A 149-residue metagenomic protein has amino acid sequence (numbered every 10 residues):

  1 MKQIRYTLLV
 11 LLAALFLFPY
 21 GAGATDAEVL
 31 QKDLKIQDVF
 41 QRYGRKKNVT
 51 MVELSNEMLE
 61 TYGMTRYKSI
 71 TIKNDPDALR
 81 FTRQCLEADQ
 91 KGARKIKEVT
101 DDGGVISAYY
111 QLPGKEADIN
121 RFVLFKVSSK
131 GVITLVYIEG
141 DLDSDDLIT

Functional and structural regions predicted by a protein language model:
M1-L8: Bacterial N-terminal signal peptides that target proteins for export
R5, V49-M51, K91: An acidic, glycine-rich, mixed-charge low-complexity segment common to nucleic-acid enzymes
L9-F18: Bacterial N-terminal signal peptides
F18-D26: Sec/Tat signal peptide C-region and signal peptidase I cleavage site
D26-F81: Early exported N-terminus immediately downstream of N-terminal targeting peptides
P76-A93: A low-complexity, Ser/Thr/Gly/Pro-enriched, surface-exposed linker/loop concept that marks segments flanking
A88-I148: Surface-exposed, polar helix/loop patches in the mature regions of secreted/periplasmic/lumenal proteins that form
